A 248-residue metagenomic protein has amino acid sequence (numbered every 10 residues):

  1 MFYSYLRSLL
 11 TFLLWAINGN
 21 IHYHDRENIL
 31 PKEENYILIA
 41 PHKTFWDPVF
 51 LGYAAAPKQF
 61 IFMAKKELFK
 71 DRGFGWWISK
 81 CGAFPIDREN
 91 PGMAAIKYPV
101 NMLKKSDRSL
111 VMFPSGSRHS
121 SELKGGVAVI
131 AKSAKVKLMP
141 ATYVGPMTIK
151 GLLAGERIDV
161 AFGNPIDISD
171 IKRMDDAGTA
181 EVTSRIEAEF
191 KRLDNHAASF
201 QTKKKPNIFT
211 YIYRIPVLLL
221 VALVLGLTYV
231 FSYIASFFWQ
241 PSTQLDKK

Functional and structural regions predicted by a protein language model:
M1-I37, W46-F50, G75, K80-G82 (+2 more regions): Membrane-anchoring hydrophobic helices of lipid-metabolizing enzymes
L14, A55, W77-I78, L103 (+1 more regions): A generic structural signal for well-ordered alpha-helical segments
G19, E89-M93, S120: A conditional alpha-helix N-cap/helix-loop micro-motif detector
H24, I39, D87, F113 (+1 more regions): Residue-level detector of conserved, well-ordered beta-strand and adjacent loop positions that form binding/recognition
E27, K66, D87, T142 (+1 more regions): Residues at the C-termini of beta-strands that transition into short coil/loop
P31-N90, Y98: Catalytic core of membrane glycerolipid acyltransferases/transacylases, capturing the structured, soluble-facing
A94-K248: Non-catalytic C-terminal accessory region of glycerolipid acyltransferases and related lyso-lipid remodeling enzymes
